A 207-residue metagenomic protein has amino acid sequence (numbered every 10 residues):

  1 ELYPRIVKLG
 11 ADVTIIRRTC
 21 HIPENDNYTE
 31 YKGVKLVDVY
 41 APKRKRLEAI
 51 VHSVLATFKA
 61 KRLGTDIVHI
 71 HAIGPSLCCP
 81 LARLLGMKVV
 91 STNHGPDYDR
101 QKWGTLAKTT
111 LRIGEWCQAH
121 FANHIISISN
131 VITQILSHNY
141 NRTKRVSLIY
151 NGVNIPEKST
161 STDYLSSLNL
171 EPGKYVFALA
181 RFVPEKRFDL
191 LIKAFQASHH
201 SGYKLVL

Functional and structural regions predicted by a protein language model:
E1-H21, L63, Q196: N-terminal subdomain of nucleotide-sugar transferases
Y31-F58, R100-A107: A short, charged, and often flexible helix/loop element on the N-terminal side of the glycosyltransferase catalytic
F58-K61, L84, K108-I125: Membrane-proximal helix-turn-helix segments that form the acceptor-binding/catalytic region of lipid-linked
I67-H69, L81-R100, E115, I126: Active-site proximal beta-strand in glycosyltransferases
V68-H69, H120-S129, S147: A short beta-strand/loop micro-motif in the catalytic core of glycosyltransferases that engages the nucleotide-sugar
I70-P75: Short His-centered aromatic/hydrophobic patch
V131, G152: Carbohydrate-associated surface elements
S166-A197, V206: Conserved donor-binding/catalytic core segment of Leloir-type glycosyltransferases
